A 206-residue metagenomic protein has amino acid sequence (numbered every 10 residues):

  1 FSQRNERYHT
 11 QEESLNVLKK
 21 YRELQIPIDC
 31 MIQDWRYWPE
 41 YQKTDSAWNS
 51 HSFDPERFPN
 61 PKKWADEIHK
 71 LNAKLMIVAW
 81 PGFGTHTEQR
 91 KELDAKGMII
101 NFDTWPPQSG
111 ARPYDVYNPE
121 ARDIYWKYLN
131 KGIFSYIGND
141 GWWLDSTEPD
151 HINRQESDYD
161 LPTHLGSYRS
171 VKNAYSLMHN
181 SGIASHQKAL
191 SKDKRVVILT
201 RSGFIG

Functional and structural regions predicted by a protein language model:
F1-G206: Catalytic-domain carbohydrate-binding cleft regions of carbohydrate-active enzymes
